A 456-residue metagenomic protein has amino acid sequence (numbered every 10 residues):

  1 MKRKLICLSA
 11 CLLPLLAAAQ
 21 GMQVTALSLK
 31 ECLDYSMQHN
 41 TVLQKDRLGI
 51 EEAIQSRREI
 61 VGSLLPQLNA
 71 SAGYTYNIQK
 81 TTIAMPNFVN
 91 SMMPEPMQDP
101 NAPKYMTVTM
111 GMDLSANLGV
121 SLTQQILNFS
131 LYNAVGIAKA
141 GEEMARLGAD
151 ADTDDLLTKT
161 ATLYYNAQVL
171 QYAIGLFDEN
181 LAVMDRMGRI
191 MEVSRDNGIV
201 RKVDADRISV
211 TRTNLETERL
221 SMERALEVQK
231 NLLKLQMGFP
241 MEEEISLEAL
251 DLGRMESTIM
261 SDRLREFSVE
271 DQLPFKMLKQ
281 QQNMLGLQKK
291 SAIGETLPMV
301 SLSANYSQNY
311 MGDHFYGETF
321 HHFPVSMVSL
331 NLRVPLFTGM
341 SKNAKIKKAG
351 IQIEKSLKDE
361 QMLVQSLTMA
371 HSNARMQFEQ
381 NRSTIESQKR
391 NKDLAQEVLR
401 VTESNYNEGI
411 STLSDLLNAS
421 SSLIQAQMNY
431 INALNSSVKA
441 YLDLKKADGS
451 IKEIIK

Functional and structural regions predicted by a protein language model:
K4-P14: Sec-dependent N-terminal signal peptides
L12, A19-G73, Q79-K80, M241 (+3 more regions): Bacterial Sec-pathway N-terminal export signals of envelope proteins
Q20-G21, N69, I78-K80, N87 (+1 more regions): Acidic, low-complexity, intrinsically disordered peripheral segments
K45-I60, D152, T158-G175, V193 (+4 more regions): Amphipathic alpha-helical coiled-coil segments
Q55, A149, T153-V269, Q377 (+1 more regions): Periplasmic alpha-helical coiled-coil/stalk elements that build and connect Gram-negative outer-membrane
Q67-Q79, F88-A151, K276-Q288, I293-L363: Small/polar-residue-enriched beta-strand and adjacent coil segments characteristic of outer-membrane beta-barrel
K139, K202-T211, K347, L413-S421: Short, charged, amphipathic alpha-helical segments
M222, L273, S356, A433: Metallo-beta-lactamase
